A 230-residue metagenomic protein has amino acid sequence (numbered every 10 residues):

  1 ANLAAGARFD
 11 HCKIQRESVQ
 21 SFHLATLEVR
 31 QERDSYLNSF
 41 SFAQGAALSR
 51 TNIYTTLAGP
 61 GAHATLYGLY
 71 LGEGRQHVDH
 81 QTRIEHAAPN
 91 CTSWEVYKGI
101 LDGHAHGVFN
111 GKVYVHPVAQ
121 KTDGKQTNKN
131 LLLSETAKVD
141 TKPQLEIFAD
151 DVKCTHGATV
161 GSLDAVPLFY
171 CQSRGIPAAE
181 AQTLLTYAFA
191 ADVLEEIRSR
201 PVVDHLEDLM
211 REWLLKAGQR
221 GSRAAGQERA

Functional and structural regions predicted by a protein language model:
A1-I176, A190, L194-R223, R229-A230: Conserved beta-strand/loop scaffold segments within soluble protein domains that form the structured core and edges
